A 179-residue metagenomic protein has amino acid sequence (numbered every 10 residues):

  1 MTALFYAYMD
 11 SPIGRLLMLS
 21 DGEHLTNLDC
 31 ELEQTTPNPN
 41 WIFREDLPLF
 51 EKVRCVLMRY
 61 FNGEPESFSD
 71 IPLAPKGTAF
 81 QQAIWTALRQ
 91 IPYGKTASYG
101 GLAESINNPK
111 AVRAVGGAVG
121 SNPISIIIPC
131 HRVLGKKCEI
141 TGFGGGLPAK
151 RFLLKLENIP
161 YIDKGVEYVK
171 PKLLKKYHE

Functional and structural regions predicted by a protein language model:
M1-K110, L156, P160-E179: Basic nucleic-acid-binding alpha-helical/helix-turn surface characteristic of O6-alkylguanine DNA
K110-F152, Y161: Short glycine/serine-rich loop segments
